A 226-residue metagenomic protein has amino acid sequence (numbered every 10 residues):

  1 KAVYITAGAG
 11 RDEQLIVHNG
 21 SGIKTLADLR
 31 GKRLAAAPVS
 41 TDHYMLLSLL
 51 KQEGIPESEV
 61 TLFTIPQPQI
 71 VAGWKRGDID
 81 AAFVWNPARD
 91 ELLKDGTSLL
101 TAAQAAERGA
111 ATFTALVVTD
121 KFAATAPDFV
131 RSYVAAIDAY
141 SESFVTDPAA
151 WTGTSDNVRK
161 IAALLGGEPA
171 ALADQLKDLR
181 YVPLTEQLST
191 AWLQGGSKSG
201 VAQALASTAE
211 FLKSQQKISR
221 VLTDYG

Functional and structural regions predicted by a protein language model:
K1, V221-G226: Short, intrinsically disordered, charge-balanced linker/junction segments flanking boundaries in proteins
K1-G73, D80-N86, T97-A103, G109-A110: Short, glycine-/small- and polar/acidic-enriched structural segments that line small-molecule recognition paths
L15, L29, L46, W74 (+4 more regions): Residue-level signal for nonpolar/aromatic packing positions in well-ordered secondary structure
S21, L116, D120-K121, T190 (+1 more regions): Flexible, active-site-adjacent loop/turn segments at secondary-structure boundaries
V39, V60, A102, L172 (+2 more regions): Residue-level detector of family-conserved "landmark" positions at structurally sensitive sites
Q69-G166: Pocket-lining segment of extracytoplasmic ligand-binding domains
T119, P183-L184, G226: Residue-level signal for threonine
A124-S219: Secondary-structure end/capping motifs
